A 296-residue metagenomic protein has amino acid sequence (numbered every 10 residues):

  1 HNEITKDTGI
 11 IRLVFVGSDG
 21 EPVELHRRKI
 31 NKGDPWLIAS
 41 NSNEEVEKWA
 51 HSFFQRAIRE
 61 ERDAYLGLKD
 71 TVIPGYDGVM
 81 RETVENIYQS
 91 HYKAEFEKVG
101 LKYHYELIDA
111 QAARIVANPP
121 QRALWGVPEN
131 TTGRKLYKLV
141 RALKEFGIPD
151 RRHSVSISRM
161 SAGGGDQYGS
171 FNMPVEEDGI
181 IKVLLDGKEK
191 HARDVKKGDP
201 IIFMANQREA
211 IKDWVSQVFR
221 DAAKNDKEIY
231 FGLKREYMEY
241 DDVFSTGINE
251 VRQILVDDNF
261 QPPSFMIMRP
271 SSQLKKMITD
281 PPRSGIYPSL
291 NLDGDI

Functional and structural regions predicted by a protein language model:
H1-D34, R152-D199: Flexible glycine-/small-residue-enriched beta->alpha junction loops that bind anionic phosphate/pyrophosphate groups
N2-E3, G75-M80, I115-N118, Y137-R141 (+4 more regions): Short acidic, glycine/serine/threonine-rich loops at helix termini
T5-T8, I58, T71, T83 (+4 more regions): Residue-identity detector for threonine
G9, G17-G20, G33, G67 (+14 more regions): Residue-identity detector for glycine
F15, V23-E106, L184-M268: Glycine-rich phosphate/diphosphate-binding loop of Rossmann-like nucleotide-binding domains
F53, I108, V155, G169-M173 (+1 more regions): A broadly tuned "polar low-complexity/structure-edge" signature
H91-S154, I254-L255, N259-I296: Glycine-rich phosphate-binding loop
